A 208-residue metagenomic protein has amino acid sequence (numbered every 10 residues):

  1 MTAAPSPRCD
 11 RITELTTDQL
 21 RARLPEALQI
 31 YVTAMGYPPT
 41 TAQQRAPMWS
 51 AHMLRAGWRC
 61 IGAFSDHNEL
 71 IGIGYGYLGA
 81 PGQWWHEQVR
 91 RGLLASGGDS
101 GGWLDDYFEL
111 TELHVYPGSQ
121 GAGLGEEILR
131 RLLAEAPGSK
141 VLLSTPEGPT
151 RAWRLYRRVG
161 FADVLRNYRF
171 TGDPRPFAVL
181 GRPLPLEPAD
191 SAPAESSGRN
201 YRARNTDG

Functional and structural regions predicted by a protein language model:
M1-A22, D190: Conserved N-terminal entry element of GNAT/NAT acetyltransferase domains
L28-A42: Helix-loop element at the rim of GNAT/NAT acetyltransferase active sites that forms part of the acceptor-substrate
Y31, Y156, F161: Conserved active-site tyrosine of GNAT-family acetyltransferases
P38-I71, Y75-P81, G98-D99: Active-site rim helix/loop that mediates acceptor-substrate recognition in acyltransferases
G57-G62, I73, Y107, E112 (+1 more regions): Short hydrophobic/aromatic beta-strand element in the GNAT-like acyltransferase core that lines or flanks the acyl-donor
Y75-E112, T171-D173: Conserved acyl-donor/pantetheine-binding loop and adjacent beta-alpha core of acyl/acetyltransferases and related
G98-L104, F108, H114-P117, E127-K140: Conserved acyl-CoA
V115-Q120, L133, L142-W153, R169-P176 (+1 more regions): Conserved beta-strand-loop-alpha-helix junction that forms the acyl-donor binding cleft
